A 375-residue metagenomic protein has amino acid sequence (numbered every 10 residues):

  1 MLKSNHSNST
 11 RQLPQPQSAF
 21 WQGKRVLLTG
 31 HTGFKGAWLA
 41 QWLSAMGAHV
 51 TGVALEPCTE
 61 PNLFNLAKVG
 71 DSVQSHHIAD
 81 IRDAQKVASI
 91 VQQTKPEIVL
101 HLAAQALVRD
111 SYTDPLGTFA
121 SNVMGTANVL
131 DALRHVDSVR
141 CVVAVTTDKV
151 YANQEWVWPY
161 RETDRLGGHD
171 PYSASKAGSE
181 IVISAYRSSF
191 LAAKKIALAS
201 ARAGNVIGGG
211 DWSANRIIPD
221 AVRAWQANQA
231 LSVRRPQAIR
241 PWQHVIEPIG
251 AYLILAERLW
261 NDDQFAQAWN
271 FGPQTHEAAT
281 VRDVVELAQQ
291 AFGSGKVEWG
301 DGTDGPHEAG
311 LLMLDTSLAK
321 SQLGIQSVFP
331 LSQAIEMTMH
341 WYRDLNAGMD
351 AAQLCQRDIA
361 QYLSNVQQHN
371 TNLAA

Functional and structural regions predicted by a protein language model:
M1-A203, Y362, A374-A375: N-terminal Rossmann-like NAD(P)+-binding domain of SDR-like oxidoreductases, especially those catalyzing
M1-F20, W299, L331-A375: Amphipathic terminal alpha-helices
R82, T113, S121-M124, D170 (+6 more regions): Residue-level signal for the nucleotide or nucleotide-sugar donor/cofactor binding architecture
D114, A132, V136, S189 (+4 more regions): Generic structural signal for alpha-helix termini and adjacent loop/cap motifs
Q154-P159, T163, P171, A177-W260 (+1 more regions): NAD(P)-dependent short-chain dehydrogenase/reductase
A230-V233, L255-W269, N346-L354: Core catalytic loop region at the nicotinamide-binding pocket of NAD(P)H-dependent oxidoreductases
A251, R258-P306, L311, D315-L318 (+2 more regions): Mid/C-terminal beta-alpha module of Rossmann-like enzyme folds, strongest in SDR-family dehydrogenases/epimerases
